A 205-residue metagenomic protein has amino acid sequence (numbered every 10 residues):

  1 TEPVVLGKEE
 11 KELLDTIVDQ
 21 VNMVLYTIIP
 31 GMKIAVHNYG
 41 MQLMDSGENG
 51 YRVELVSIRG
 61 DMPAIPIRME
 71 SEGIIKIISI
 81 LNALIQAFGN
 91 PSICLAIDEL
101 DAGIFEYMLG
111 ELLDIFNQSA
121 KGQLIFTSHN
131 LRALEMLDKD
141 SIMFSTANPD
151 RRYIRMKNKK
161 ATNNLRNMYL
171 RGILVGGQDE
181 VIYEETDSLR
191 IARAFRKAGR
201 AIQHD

Functional and structural regions predicted by a protein language model:
T1-I77, L174-V181, A194-K197, A201-D205: Phosphate-coordinating catalytic segments in nucleotide- and nucleic-acid-processing enzymes
N49-E185, A201: Switch/communication elements of ASCE P-loop NTPase nucleotide-binding domains
S188: Short HxH-centered metal-ligating active-site micro-motif
